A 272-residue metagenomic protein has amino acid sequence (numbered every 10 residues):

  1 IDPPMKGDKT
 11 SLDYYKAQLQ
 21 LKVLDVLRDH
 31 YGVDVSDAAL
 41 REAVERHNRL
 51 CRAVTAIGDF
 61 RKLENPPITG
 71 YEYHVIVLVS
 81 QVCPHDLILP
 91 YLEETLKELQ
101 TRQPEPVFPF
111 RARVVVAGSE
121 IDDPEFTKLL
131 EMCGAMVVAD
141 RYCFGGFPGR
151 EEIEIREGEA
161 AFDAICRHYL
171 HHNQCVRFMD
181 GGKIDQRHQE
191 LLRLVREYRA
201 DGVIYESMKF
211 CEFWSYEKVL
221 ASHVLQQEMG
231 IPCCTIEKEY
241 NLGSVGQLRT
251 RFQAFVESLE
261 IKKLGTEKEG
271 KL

Functional and structural regions predicted by a protein language model:
I1-D37, C143-F144, G149-K268, L272: Trp/Phe/Arg-rich N-terminal binding region typifying the photolyase-homology
K16, V23-E152, D180: A charged, amphipathic alpha-helical module
